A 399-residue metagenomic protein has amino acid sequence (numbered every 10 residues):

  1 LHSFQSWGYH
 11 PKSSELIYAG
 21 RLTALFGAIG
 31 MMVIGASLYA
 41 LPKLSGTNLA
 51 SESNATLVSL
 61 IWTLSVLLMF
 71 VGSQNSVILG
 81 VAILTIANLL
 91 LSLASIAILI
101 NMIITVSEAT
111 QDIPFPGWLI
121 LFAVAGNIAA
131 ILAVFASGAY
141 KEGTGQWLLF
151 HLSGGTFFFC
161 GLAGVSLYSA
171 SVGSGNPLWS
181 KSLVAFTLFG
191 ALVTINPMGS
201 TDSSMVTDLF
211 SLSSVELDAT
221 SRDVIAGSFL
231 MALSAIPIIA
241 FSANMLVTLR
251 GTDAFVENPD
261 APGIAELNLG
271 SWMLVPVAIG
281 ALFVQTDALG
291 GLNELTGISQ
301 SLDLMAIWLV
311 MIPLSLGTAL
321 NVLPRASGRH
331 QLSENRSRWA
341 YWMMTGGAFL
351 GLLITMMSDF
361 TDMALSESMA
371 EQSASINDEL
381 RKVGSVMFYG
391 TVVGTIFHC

Functional and structural regions predicted by a protein language model:
L1-S6, I17-S45, E52-N75, L84-T105 (+7 more regions): Hydrophobic cores of alpha-helical transmembrane segments in multi-pass integral membrane proteins
Y9-H10: Solvent-exposed, non-transmembrane regions of integral membrane proteins
K43, W147-L148, G175, D208-G227: Alpha-helical multipass membrane-protein architecture
A109-D112, A133, S137-G143, L209-F210: Conserved, charged catalytic cores of large soluble enzymes
T110-P116, L332: Short, glycine/acidic-rich hinge or "gate" loops at secondary-structure transitions that mediate conformational
Y140-G145, T207-V215, G290-N293: Membrane-interface helix termini and inter-helical loops of multi-pass transporters
G251-P259, R329-L332: Membrane-interfacial, low-structure loops and terminal tails that flank and connect transmembrane helices in multi-pass
